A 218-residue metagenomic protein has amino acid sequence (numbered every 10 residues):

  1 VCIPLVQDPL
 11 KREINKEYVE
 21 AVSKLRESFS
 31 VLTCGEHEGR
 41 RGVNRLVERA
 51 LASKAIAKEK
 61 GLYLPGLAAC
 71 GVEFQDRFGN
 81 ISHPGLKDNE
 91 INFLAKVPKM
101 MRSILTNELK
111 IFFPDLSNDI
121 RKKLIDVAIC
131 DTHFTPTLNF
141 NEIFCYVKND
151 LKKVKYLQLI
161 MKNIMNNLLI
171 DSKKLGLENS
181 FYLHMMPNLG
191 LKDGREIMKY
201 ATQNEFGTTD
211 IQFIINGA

Functional and structural regions predicted by a protein language model:
V1, C70, G217: Fold-independent oxyanion-binding glycine-rich loops and adjacent beta-strand/coil segments at enzyme active sites
V1-V6, R77-I81: Short, glycine-anchored, charge-dense loop/turn motifs used at functional sites
C2-L5, H37-E38, F144-V147: Short acidic, S/G/P-rich loop/turn micro-motifs used as interaction or catalytic elements
P4-I14: Conserved ATPase-coupling elements of RecA-like P-loop NTPase cores
V6-D8, C34, P84-L86, N141-I143: Short strand-loop junctions, especially beta-strand C-caps/beta-turns that link beta-sheets to coils or alpha-helices
E13-H133: Active-site phosphate-binding/coordination module
L116-A218: Conserved acidic, metal-coordinating active-site core of Asp-based, Mg2+-dependent phosphoryl-transfer enzymes
